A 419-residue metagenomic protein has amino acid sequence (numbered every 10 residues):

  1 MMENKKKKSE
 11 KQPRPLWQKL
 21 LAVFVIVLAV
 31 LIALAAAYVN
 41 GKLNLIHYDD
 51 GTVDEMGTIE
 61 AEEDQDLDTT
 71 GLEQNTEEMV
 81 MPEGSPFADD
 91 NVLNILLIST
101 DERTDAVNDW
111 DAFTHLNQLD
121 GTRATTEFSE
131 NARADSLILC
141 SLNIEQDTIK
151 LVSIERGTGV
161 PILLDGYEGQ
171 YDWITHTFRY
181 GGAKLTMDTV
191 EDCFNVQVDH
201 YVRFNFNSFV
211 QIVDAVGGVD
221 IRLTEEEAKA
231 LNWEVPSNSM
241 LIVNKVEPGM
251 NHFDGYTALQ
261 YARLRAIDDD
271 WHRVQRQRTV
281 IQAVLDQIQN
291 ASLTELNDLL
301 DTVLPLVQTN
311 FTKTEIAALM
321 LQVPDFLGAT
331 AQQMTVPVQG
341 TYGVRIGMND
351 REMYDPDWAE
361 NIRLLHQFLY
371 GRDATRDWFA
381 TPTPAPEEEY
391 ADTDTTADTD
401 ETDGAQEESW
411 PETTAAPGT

Functional and structural regions predicted by a protein language model:
M2-V27, L31-T419: Non-catalytic, solvent-exposed segments at the cell envelope interface
